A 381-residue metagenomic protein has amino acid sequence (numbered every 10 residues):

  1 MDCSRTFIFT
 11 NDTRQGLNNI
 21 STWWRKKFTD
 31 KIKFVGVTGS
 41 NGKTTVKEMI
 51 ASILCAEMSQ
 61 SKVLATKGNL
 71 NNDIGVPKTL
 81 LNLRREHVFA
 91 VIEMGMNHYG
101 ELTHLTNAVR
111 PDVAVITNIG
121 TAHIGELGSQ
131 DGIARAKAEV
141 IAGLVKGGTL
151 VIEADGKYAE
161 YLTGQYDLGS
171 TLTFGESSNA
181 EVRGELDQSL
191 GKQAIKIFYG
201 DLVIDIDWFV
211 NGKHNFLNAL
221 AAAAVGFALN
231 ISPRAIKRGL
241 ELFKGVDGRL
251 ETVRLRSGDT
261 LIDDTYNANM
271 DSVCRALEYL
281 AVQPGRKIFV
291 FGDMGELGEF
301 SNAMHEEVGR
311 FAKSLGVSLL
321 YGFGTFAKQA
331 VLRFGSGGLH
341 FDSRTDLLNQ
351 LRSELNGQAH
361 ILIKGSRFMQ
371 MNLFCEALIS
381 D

Functional and structural regions predicted by a protein language model:
D2-R5, I32, V115-T260, G285 (+3 more regions): Acidic, Mg2+-coordinating active-site environments of NTP-dependent enzymes
I8-D12, G338-L347: Short acidic-hydrophobic, aromatic-tinged amphipathic segments that line or gate anion-handling sites
F9, Q15-A154, E160-G169, G226 (+2 more regions): Phosphate-binding loop of NTP-binding sites
V37, D247-R249, F368-F374: ATP-dependent carboxylate/acyl-activation modules
F89, V113, A221, N356-K364: Short SAM/SAH-binding signature in class I
V246-G248, T265-G337: Active-site beta-alpha connecting loops in nucleotide-dependent enzymes
H340, H360-I379: Peripheral docking tails and interdomain loops at the edges of cofactor- or intermediate-handling domains
